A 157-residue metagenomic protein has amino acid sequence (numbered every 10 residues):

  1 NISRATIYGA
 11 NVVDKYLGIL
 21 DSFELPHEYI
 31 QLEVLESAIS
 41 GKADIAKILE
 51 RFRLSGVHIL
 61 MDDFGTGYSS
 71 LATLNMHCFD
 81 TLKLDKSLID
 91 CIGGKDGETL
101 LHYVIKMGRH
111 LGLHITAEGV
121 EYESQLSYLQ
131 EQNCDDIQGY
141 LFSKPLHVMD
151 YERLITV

Functional and structural regions predicted by a protein language model:
A5-Y8, L17-I92, M107, L111-P145: The catalytic core of metal-dependent phosphodiesterases that act on cyclic dinucleotides
N11: A conserved beta-strand->loop->alpha-helix hinge within the catalytic CA
D96, Q130-E131, K144-V157: C-terminal helical cap(s) of enzyme catalytic domains, especially alpha/beta-barrels
G97-Y103: Conserved acetyl-CoA-binding loop-helix of GNAT-fold acetyltransferases
